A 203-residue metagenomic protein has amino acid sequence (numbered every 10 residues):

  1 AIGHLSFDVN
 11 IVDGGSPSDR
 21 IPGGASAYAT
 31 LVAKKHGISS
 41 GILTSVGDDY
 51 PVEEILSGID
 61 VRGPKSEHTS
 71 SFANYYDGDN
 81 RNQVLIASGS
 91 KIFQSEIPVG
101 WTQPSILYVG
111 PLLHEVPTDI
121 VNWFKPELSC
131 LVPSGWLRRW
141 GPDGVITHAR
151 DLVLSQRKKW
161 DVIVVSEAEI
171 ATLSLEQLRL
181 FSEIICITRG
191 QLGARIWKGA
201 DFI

Functional and structural regions predicted by a protein language model:
G3, T44-V46, P133, R189: Short beta-strand/turn micro-motifs composed of small residues that flank or help shape donor/cofactor-binding pockets
G3-L5, A25: Active-site metal-binding loops of divalent metal-dependent hydrolases
F7-R20, K35-E115, I120-C130: Conserved N-terminal subdomain of the carbohydrate kinase-like
G15-I21, Q191, I203: Short pre-catalytic strand/loop immediately N-terminal to key active-site residues, enriched for Gly-Thr
G24-K35: Histidine-anchored nucleotide/phosphate-binding helix
L31, F72-Y75, G193-W197: Short beta-strand scaffold segments in enzyme catalytic cores
I106-S182, G193: Conserved beta-alpha-beta core of the PfkB/ribokinase-like small-molecule kinase fold
I185-I203: Glycine/small-residue-rich hydrophobic helix-like segments
